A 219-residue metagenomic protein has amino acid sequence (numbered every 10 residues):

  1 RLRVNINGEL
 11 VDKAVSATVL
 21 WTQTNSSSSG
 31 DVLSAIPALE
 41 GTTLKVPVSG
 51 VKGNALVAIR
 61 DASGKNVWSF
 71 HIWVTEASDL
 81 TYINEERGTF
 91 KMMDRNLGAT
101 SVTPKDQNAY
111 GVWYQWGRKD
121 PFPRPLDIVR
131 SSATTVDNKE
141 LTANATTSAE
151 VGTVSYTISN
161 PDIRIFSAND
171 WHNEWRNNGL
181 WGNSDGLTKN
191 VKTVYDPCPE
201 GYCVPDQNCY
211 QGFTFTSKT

Functional and structural regions predicted by a protein language model:
R1-R3, N7, A109-R176: Low-complexity, serine/threonine/proline-enriched polar segments
R1-S34, T81-L97, S101: Solvent-exposed, low-complexity, repeat-rich "mucin-like" stalks and linkers
L39-K52: Extracellular/luminal low-complexity segments enriched in Ser/Thr/Pro
K52-A62: A short beta-strand micro-motif common to beta-rich folds, especially ectodomain repeats
L56-A58, H71-W73, K91-M93, G201: Residues within well-ordered beta-strands of beta-sheet-rich folds
G64-D79, T89: C-terminal edge beta-strand
R87, L97-R118: Catalytic and substrate-binding clefts that recognize carbohydrates or anionic sugar/phosphate headgroups
K91-A99, T153, S159, R164-T219: Conserved hydrophobic ligand-interaction patch in extracellular adhesion modules
